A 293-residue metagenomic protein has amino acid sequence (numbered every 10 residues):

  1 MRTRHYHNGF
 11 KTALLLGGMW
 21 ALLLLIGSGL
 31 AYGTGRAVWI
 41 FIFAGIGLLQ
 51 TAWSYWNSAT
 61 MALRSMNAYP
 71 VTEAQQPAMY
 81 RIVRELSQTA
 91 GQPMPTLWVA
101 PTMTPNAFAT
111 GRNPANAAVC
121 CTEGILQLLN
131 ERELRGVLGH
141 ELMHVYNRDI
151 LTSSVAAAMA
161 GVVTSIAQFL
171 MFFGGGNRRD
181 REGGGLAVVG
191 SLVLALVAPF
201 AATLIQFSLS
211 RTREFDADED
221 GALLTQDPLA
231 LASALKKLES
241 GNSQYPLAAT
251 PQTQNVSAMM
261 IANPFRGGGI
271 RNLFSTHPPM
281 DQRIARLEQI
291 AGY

Functional and structural regions predicted by a protein language model:
M1-A21, Y32-F41, G45-A187, F200-Y293: Polar-ligand-bearing catalytic/cofactor-coordination segments of membrane-embedded or membrane-tethered inner-membrane
L25-L30: Alpha-helical phosphate/pyrophosphate-handling elements in metalloenzyme active cores
G190-S191: Anionic-ligand binding region
A195-P199: Hydrophobic alpha-helical transmembrane segments of polytopic membrane proteins
